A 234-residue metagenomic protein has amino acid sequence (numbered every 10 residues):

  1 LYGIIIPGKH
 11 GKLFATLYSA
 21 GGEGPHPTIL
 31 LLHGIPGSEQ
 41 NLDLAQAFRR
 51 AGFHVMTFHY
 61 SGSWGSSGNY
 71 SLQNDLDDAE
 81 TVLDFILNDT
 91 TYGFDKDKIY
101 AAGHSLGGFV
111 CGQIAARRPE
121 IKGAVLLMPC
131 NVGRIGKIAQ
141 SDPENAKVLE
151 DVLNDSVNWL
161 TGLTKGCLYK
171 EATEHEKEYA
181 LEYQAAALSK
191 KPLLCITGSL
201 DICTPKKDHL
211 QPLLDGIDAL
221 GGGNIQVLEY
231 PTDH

Functional and structural regions predicted by a protein language model:
L1-G24: N-terminal cap/lid segment of alpha/beta-hydrolase-fold proteins
P25-G34: Short beta-strand element of the alpha/beta-hydrolase
G34-A47: The serine-hydrolase catalytic nucleophile loop
A45-S67: Conserved alpha/beta-hydrolase
Y70-Y92: Alpha/beta-hydrolase active-site loop
Y92-S105: Alpha/beta-hydrolase fold nucleophile elbow
A116-L168: Hydrolase active-site cap/lid region
T164-D233: Serine-hydrolase catalytic core
